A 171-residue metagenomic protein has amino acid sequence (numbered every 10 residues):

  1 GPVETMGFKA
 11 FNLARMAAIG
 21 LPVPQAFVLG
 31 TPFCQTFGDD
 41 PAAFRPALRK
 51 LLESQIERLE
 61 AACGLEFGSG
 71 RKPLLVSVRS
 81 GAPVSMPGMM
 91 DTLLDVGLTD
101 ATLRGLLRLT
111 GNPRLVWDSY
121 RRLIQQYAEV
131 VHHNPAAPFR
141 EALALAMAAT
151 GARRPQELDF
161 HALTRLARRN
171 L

Functional and structural regions predicted by a protein language model:
G1-L171: Nucleotide/phosphate-binding sheet-loop regions of phosphoryl- and nucleotidyl-transfer enzymes
